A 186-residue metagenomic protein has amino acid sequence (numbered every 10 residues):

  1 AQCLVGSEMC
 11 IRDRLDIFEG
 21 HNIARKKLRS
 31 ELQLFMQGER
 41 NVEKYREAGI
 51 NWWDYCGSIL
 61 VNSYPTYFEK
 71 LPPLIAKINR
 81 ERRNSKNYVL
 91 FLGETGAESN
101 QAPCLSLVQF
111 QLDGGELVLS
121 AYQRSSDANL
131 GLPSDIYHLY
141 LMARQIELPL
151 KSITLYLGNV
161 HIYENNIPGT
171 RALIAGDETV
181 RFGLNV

Functional and structural regions predicted by a protein language model:
C3: Cationic, low-complexity basic patches in intrinsically disordered or flexible, solvent-exposed regions
G6-V186: Terminal, non-catalytic protein-protein interaction segments that mediate quaternary/complex assembly
